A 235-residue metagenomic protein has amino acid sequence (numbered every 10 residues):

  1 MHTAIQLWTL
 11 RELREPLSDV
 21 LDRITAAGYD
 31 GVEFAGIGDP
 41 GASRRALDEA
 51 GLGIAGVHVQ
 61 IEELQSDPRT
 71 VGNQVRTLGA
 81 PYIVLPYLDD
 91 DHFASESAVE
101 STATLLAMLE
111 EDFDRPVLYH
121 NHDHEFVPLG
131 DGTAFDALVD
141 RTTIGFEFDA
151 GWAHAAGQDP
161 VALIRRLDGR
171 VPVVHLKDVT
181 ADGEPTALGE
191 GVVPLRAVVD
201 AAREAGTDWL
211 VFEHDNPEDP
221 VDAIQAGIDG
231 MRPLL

Functional and structural regions predicted by a protein language model:
M1-R76: N-terminal pre-domain/capping segments
T3-L7, V32-F34, I54-V59, I83-L85 (+4 more regions): Hydrophobic faces of well-ordered beta-strands that scaffold small-molecule active sites in alpha/beta enzyme cores
W8-L10, A35-I37, V59-E62, L88-D90 (+4 more regions): Active-site beta-loop-alpha junctions enriched in small/polar residues
A26-A27, L78, R141, G169 (+1 more regions): Structural motif
A42-V57, L109, D114-R115, D208 (+1 more regions): Short acidic, glycine/proline-enriched helix-loop-strand junctions
I61-F146, V221: Active-site acidic/histidine proton-transfer and metal-coordination neighborhood in alpha/beta enzyme cores
A98, T102, D219-L235: C-terminal helical cap(s) of enzyme catalytic domains, especially alpha/beta-barrels
F113-V192: Acidic/histidine-rich catalytic cores of soluble enzymes
